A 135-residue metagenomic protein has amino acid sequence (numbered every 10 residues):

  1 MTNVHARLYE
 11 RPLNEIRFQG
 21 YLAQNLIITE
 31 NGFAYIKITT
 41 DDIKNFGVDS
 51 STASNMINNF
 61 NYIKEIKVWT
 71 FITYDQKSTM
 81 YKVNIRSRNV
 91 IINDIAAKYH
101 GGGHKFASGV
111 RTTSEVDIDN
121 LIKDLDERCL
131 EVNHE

Functional and structural regions predicted by a protein language model:
M1-Y99, G103-E135: Hydrophobic helix-and-loop "lid/oligomerization" segment in the mid-to-C-terminal part of catalytic domains
